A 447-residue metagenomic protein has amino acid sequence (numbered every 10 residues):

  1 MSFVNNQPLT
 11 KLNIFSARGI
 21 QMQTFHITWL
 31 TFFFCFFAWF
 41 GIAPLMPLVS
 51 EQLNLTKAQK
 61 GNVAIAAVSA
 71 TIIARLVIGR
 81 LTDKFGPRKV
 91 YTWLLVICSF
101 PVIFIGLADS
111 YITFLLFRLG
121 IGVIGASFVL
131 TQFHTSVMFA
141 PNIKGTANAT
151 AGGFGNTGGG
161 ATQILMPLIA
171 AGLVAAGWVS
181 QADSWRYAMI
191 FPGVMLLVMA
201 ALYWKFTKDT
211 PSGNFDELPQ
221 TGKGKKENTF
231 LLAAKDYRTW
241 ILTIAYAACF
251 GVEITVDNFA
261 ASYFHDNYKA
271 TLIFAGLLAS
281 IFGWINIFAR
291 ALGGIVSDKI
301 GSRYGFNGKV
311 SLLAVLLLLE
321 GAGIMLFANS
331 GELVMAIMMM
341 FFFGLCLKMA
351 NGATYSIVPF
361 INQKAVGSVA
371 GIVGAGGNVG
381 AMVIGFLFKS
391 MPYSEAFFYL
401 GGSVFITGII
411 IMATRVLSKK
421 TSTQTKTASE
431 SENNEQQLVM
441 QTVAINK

Functional and structural regions predicted by a protein language model:
S2-N5, W204-N228, T421-E432: Flexible cytoplasmic inter-helical loops of multi-pass small-molecule transporters
I42-M46, A233-G293, N351: Extracytoplasmic gate region of multi-pass secondary transporters
I73-I112: Conserved MFS/SLC helix-loop-helix module at the cytosolic interface between two early adjacent transmembrane helices
Y91, F114, F306-L313: Primarily marks hydrophobic transmembrane alpha-helices of the MFS/SLC 12-helix fold
V96-D109, V315-G331: C-terminal ends and interior cores of transmembrane alpha-helices in multi-pass membrane transporters/permeases
F117-G155: Cytoplasmic helix-loop-helix junction between adjacent transmembrane helices in 12-TM secondary transporters
G145-A171, G371-I384: Glycine-rich segments within core transmembrane alpha-helices of 12-TM secondary carriers
A171, G193-E217, G408-S418: C-terminal membrane-cytosol helix-exit motif in multi-pass small-molecule transporters
